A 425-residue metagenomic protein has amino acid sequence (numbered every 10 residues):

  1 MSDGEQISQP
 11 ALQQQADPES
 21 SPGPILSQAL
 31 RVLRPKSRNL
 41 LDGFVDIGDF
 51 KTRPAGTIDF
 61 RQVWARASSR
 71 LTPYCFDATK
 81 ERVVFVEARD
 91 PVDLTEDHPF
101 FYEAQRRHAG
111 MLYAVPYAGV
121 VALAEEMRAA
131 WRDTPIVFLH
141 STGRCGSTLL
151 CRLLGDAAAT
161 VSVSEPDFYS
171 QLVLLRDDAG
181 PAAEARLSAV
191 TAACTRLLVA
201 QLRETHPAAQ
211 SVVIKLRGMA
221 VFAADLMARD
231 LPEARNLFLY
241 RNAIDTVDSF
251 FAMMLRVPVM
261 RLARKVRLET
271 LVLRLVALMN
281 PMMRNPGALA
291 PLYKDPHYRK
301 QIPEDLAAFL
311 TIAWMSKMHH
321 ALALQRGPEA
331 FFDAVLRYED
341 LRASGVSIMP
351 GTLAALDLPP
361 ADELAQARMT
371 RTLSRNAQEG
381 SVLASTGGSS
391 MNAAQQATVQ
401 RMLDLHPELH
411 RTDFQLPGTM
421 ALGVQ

Functional and structural regions predicted by a protein language model:
S2-M127, N285-Q425: PAPS-dependent sulfotransferases, especially Golgi type II membrane carbohydrate sulfotransferases
G23-P24, Q28-R256, M260, H320 (+1 more regions): PAPS-dependent sulfotransferase catalytic domain
F168-Y169, D245, R264-K265, T370 (+1 more regions): Residue-level signal for alpha-helical context at structural boundaries
Q171-G180, G218-G327, F331, Y338-D362: PAPS-dependent sulfotransferase catalytic domain
L187-Q201, K265-R274, N392-A393: Short, basic, helix/turn surface patches
L198-P207, I214, V276-A290, V399-H410: Electropositive, surface-exposed helix/loop patches at the edges of structured domains that serve as adaptable
